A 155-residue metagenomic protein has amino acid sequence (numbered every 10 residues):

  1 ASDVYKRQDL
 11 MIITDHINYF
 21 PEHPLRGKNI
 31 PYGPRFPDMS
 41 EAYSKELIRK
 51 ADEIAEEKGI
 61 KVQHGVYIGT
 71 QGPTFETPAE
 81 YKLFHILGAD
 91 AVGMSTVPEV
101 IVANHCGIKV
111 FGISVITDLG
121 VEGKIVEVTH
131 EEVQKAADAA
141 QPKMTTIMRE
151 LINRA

Functional and structural regions predicted by a protein language model:
A1-Y5: Short, small-residue-biased leader/transition segments that mark boundaries at the very start of proteins
K6-E57: Phosphate/pyrophosphate-binding betaalpha-module
I13-H16, I54, G65, Q71 (+3 more regions): Fold-independent oxyanion-binding glycine-rich loops and adjacent beta-strand/coil segments at enzyme active sites
K28-S40, I86-A89, I125-A137: Glycine-rich tight-turn/loop motif centered on a GG-T
E57-D90: Active-site/ligand-binding-proximal alpha/beta "capping" segment
M94-E132: Zn-dependent metallopeptidase/amidohydrolase metal-coordination segment
G120-A155: His/Asp/Glu-rich mid-to-C-terminal helical/loop segments that flank catalytic regions of hydrolases
